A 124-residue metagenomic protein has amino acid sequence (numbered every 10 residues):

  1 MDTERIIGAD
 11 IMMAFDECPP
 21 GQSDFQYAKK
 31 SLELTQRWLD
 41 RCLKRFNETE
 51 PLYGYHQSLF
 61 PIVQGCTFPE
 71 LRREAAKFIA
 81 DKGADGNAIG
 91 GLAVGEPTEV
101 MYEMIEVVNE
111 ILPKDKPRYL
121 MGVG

Functional and structural regions predicted by a protein language model:
M1-L52: Non-catalytic, usually N-terminal nucleic-acid engagement modules in DNA/RNA processing proteins
E33, R45, T49, G54-G124: Glycine-rich phosphate/ribose-binding loops and adjacent secondary-structure elements that form binding surfaces
